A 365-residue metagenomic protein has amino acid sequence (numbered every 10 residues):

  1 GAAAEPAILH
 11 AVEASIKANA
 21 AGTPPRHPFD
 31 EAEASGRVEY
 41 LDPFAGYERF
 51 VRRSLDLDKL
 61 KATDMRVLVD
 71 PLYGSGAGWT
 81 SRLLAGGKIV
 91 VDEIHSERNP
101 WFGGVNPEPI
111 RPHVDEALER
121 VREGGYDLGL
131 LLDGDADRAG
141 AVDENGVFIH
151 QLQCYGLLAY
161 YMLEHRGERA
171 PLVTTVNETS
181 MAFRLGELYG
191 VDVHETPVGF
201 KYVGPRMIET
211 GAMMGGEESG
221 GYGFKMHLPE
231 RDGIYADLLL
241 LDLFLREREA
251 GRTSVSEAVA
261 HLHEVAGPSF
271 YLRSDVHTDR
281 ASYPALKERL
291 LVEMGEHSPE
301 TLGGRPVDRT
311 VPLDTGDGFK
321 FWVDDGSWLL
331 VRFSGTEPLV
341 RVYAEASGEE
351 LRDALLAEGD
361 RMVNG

Functional and structural regions predicted by a protein language model:
G1, L132-D143: Active-site microenvironments of hydrolase-like enzyme catalytic domains
G1-R122: Gly/Ser/Thr-enriched, mixed-charge loops and adjacent short helices that form phosphate/oxyanion-binding elements
A2, V147, D325-S327: Short acidic/polar mixed-charge low-complexity motifs
A3, A7-A11, D42-G46, S75-W79 (+12 more regions): Conserved active-site and cofactor/substrate-binding residues in soluble primary-metabolism enzymes
A7-R49, D143-G216, Y222-G223: Proline/glycine-rich low-complexity loops and linkers
V51-R52, D70, V114, L118 (+7 more regions): Buried hydrophobic positions in well-ordered alpha/beta secondary-structure cores of metabolic enzymes
R122-L128: Accessory "access/gating" subregions that flank catalytic or transport cores
L128, E168-G335, L339-G365: Phosphate-binding and adjacent anionic-ligand microenvironments
